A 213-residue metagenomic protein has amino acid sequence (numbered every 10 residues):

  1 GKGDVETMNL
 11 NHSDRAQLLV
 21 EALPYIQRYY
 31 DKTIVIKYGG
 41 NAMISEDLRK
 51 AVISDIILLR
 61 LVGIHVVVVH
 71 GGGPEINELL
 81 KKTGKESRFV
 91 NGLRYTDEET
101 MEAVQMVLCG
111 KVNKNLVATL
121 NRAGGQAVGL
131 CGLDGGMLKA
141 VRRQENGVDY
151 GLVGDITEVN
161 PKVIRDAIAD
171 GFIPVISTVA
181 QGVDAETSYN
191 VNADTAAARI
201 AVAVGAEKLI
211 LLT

Functional and structural regions predicted by a protein language model:
G1-T213: Nucleotide/pyrophosphate-binding catalytic subdomain
